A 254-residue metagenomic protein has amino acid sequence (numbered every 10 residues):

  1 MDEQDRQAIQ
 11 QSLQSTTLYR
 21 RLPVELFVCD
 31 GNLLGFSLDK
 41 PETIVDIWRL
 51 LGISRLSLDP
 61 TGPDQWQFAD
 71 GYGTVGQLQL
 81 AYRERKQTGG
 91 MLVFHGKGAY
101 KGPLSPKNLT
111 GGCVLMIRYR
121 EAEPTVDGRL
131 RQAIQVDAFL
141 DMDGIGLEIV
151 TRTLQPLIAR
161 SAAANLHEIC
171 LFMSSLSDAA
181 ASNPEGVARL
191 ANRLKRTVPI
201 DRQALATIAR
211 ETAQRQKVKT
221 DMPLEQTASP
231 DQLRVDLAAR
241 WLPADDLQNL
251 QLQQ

Functional and structural regions predicted by a protein language model:
M1, R120-Q254: Terminal "cap-and-tail" regions of soluble proteins that handle hydrophobic small molecules
M1-D64: Hydrophobic ligand-binding cavity/cleft-lining segments
L18-P23, D30-L33, G90, G111-C113 (+1 more regions): Envelope-exposed proteins and targeting segments
L22-D30, F36-D39, S105, G128 (+2 more regions): Extracytoplasmic/periplasmic, Sec-exported soluble proteins
F27, L80, F94-G96, V114-Y119 (+2 more regions): Generic structural hydrophobic/aromatic packing signal, biased to beta-strands
D39-E42, G71-G73, K97-A99, R120-A122 (+1 more regions): Solvent-exposed coil/turn segments that connect beta secondary-structure elements in extracytoplasmic/periplasmic
E42, K101-E123, A238-D245: A short, terminal or domain-edge coil/loop segment
L58-V114: Glycine-rich portal/gate segments that line the openings of hydrophobic small-molecule binding cavities
